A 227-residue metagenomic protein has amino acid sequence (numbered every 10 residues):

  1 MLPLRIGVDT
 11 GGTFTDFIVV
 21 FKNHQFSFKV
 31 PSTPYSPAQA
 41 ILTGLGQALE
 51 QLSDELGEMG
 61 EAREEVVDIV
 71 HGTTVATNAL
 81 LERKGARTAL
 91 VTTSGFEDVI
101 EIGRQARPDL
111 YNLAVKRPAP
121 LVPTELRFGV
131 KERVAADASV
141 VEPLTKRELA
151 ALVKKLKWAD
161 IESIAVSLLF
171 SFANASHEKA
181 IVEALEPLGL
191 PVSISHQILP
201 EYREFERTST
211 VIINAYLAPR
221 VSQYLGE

Functional and structural regions predicted by a protein language model:
M1-E227: N-terminally biased helix-coil "hinge/interface" segments that flank
